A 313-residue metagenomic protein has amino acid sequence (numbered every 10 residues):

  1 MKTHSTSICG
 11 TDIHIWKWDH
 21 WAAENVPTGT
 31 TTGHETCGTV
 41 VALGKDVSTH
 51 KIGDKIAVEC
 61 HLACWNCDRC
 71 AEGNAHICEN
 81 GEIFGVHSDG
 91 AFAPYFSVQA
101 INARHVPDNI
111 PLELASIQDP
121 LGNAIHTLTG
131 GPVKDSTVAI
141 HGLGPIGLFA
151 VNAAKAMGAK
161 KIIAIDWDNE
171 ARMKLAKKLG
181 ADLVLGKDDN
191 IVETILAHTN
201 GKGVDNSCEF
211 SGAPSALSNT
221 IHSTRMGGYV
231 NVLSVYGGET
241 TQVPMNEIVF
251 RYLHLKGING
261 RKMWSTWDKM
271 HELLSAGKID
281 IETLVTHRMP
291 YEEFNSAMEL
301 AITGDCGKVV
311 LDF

Functional and structural regions predicted by a protein language model:
M1-T6, W21-D68, P107-N109: Glycine-rich beta-strand-centered segment in the early N-terminal region that forms part of a ligand/cofactor-binding
K2, D189-N190, N206, P214 (+2 more regions): C-terminal hydrophobic helical "lid"/dimerization subdomain of Rossmann-like NAD(P)H-dependent oxidoreductases
H34, C64-H141: NAD(P)H dinucleotide-binding glycine-rich loop of Rossmann-like/cofactor-binding domains, especially the beta1-alpha1
A57, D205-C208: N-terminal Rossmann-like NAD(P) cofactor-binding module of classical short-chain dehydrogenase/reductase
I110-D189, E193: Mid-domain Rossmann-like dinucleotide-binding core that forms the NAD(H)/NADP(H) cofactor-binding site
A164, K177, D182, P214-A276 (+1 more regions): Glycine-rich phosphate-binding loop and adjacent beta-alpha segment of Rossmann(oid) nucleotide-cofactor-binding
